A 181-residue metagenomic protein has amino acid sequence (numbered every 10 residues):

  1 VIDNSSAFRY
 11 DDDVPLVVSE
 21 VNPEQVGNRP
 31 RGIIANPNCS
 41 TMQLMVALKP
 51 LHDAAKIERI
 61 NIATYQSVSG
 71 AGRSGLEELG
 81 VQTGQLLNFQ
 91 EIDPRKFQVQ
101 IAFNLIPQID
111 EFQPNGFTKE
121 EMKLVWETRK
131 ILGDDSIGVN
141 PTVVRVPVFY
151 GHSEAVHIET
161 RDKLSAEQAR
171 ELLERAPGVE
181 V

Functional and structural regions predicted by a protein language model:
V1-I101, S136-G138, E171: N-terminal Rossmann-like NAD(P) cofactor-binding subdomain of oxidoreductases, focused on the glycine-rich
V68-V181: Charged docking surfaces used in two-component/phosphorelay signaling
